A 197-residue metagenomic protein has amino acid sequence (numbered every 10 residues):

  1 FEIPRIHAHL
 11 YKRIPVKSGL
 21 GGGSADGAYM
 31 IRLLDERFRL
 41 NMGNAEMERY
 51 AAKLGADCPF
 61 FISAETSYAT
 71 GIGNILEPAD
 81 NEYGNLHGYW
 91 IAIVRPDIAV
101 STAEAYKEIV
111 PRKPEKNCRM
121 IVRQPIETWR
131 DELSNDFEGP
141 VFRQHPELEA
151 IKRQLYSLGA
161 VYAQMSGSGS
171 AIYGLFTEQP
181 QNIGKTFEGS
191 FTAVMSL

Functional and structural regions predicted by a protein language model:
F1-H7, L33-K53, E178-E188: Phosphate-handling active-site elements
F1-I6, P15-K17, Y106-K107, E115 (+1 more regions): N-terminal beta-alpha supersecondary unit
I6-G19, V161-A163: Short pre-catalytic strand/loop immediately N-terminal to key active-site residues, enriched for Gly-Thr
H9-Y11, Y50, F61, S166: Solvent-exposed beta-strand sheet faces enriched in polar/charged residues
S18-E46, F60: DPxDG-like acidic metal-binding loop motif
G22-G23, M165-S170: Glycine-rich beta-strand-to-loop/alpha-helix junction loops that act as flexible
I62-Y162, L175-G189, A193-L197: Conserved, helical-rich catalytic subdomain that frames metal- and/or nucleotide-binding sites in enzyme alpha/beta
